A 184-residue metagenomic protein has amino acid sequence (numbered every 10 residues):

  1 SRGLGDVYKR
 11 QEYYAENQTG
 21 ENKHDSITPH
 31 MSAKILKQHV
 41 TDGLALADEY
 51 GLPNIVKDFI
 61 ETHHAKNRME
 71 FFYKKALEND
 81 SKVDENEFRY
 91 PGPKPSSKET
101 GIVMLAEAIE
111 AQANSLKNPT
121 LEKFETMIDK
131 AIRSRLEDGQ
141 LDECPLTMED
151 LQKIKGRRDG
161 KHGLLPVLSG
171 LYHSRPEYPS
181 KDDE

Functional and structural regions predicted by a protein language model:
S1-Y8: Short, small-residue-biased leader/transition segments that mark boundaries at the very start of proteins
K9-S26: Post-HEXXH active-site segment of zinc metalloproteases
G20, I35-E184: Terminal helices and disordered tails flanking the catalytic cores of nucleotide-processing hydrolases
S26-P29, A113: Glycine- and acidic
H30-K34: Membrane-proximal, non-transmembrane interface segments of integral membrane proteins
